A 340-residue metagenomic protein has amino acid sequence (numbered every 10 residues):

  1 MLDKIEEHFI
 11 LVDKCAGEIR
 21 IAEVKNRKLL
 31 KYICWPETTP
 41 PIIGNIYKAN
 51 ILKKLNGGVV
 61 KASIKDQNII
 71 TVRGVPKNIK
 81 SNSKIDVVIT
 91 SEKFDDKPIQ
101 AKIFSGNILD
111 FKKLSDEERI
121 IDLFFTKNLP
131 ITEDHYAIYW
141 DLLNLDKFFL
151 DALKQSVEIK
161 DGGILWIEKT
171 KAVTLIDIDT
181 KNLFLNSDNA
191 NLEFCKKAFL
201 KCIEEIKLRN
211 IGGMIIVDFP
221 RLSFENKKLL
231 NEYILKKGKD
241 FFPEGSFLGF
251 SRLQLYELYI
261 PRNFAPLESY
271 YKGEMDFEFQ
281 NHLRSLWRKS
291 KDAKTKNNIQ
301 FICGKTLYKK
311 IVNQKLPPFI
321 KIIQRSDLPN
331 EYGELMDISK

Functional and structural regions predicted by a protein language model:
M1-R73, K77-A172, N313-Q314, I320-K340: Extended, charged alpha/beta regions that create polyanion-binding interfaces
D161-M336: Conserved glycine-centered short motifs in functionally critical loops
